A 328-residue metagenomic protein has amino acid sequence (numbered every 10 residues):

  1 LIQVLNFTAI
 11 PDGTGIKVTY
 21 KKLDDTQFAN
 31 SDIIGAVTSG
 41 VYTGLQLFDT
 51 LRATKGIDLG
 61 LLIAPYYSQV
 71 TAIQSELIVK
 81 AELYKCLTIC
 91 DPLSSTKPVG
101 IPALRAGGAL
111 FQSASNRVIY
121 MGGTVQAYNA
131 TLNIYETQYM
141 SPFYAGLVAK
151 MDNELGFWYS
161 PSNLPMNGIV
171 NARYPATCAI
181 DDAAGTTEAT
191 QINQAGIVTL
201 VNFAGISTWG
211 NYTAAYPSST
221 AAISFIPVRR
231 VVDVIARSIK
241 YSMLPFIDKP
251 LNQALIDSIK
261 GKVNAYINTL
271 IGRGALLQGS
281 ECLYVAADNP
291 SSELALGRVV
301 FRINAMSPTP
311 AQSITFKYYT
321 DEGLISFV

Functional and structural regions predicted by a protein language model:
L1-I34: Surface-exposed interaction regions enriched in Ser/Thr/Asp/Glu that occur as long low-complexity tracts or repetitive
Q3, G15-T19, L283, V300 (+1 more regions): Ser/Thr- (and often Asn-) enriched beta-sheet segments in non-cytosolic proteins
D25-Q27, T71, P310-I314: Intrinsically disordered, low-complexity acidic/polar segments
F28-P245: A glycine- and small-residue-enriched flexible loop/hinge signal that marks low-structured segments
Q74-I78, I259, E281-L283, T315-Y319: Composition- and surface-driven signal marking solvent-exposed, interaction-prone regions in large proteins
A221-A287: Acidic, low-complexity glycine/serine/threonine-rich segments
N289-V328: C-terminal edge-of-domain segments
